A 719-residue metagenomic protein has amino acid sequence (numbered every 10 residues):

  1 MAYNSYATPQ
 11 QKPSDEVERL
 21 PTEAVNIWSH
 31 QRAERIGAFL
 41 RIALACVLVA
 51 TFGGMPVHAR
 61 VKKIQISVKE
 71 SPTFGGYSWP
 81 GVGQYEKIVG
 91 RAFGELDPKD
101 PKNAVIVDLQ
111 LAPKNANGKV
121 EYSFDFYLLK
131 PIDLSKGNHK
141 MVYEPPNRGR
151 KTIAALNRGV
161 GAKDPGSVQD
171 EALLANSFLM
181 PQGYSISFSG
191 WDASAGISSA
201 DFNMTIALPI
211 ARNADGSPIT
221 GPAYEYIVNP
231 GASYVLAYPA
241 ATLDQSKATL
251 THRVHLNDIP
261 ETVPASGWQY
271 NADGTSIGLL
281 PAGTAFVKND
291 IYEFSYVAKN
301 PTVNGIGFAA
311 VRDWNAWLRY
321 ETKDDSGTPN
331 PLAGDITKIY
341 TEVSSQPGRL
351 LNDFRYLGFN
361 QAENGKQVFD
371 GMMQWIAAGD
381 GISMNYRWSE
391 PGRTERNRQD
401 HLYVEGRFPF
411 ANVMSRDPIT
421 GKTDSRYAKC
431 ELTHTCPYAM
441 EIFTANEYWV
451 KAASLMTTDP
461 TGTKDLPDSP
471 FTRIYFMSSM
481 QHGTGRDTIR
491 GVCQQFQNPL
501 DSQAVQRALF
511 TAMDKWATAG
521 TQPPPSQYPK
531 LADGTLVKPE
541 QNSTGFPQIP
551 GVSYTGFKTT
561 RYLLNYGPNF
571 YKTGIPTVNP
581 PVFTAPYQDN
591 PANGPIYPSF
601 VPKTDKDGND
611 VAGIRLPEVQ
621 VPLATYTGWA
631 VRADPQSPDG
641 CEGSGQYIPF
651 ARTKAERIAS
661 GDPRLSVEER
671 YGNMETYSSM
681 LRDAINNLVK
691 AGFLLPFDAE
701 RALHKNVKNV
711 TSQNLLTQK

Functional and structural regions predicted by a protein language model:
M1-G37: N-terminal secretory signal peptides that target proteins for export/translocation
G37-A38, R657: Long, compositionally biased, charged low-complexity segments
R41-T51: Bacterial N-terminal signal peptides
A50-G53, L156: Structural signature of transmembrane alpha-helix termini at the membrane-water interface
G54-A59: Sec/Tat signal peptide C-region and signal peptidase I cleavage site
R60-K719: C-terminal His-loop and adjacent cap/lid subdomain of alpha/beta-hydrolase
